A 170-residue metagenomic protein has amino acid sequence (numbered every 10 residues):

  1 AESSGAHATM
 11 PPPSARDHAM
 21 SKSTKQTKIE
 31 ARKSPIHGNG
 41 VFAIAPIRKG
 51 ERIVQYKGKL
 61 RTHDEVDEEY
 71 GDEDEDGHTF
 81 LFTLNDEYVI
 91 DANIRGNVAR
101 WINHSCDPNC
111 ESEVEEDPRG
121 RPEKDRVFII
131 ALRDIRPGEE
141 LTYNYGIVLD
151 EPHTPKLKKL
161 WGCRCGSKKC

Functional and structural regions predicted by a protein language model:
S3: Cationic, low-complexity basic patches in intrinsically disordered or flexible, solvent-exposed regions
A6-M10, R16-D17: Short, positively charged and aromatic/hydrophobic N-terminal segments
S14-G71, N109-R126: Conserved AWS/pre-SET-to-SET junction and N-terminal core of the SET lysine methyltransferase domain, specifically
S21-S34, E75-T154, R164-K169: Catalytic core of the SET domain in histone-lysine N-methyltransferases, recognizing conserved active-site
L60-D67, L149-C163: Short, Lys/Arg- and Gly-enriched loop/turn segments at beta-strand edges
